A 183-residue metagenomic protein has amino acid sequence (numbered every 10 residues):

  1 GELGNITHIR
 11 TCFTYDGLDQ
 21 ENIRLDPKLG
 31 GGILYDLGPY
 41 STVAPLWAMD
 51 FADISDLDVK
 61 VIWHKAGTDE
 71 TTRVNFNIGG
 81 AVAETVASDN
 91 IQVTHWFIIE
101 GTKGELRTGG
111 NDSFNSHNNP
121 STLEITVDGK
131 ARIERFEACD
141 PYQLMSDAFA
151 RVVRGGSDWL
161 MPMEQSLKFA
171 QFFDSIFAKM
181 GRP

Functional and structural regions predicted by a protein language model:
G1-D58: Predominantly a Rossmann-like dinucleotide-binding segment in NAD(P)-dependent oxidoreductases
H8-C12, R107-P120: Mobile, glycine-enriched helix-loop/loop "lid" segments at the mouths of ligand-binding/catalytic clefts that gate
L29-Y35, R132-D140: A short glycine-threonine-serine/GTX helix/turn-capping micro-motif
G38-T42, N118, Y142-S146, S166-F169: A structural signal for well-ordered alpha-helical scaffolds and beta->alpha junctions
S41-N115, C139, S146-S157: Contiguous beta-strand/loop segments that form the cofactor/metal-binding neighborhood of enzyme cores
D58, T122-T126, I133-R135: Ser/Thr- (and often Asn-) enriched beta-sheet segments in non-cytosolic proteins
F97, N115-D128: Short polybasic amphipathic segments
A148-P183: C-terminal helix-rich "cap/oligomerization" subdomain common to oxidoreductases
